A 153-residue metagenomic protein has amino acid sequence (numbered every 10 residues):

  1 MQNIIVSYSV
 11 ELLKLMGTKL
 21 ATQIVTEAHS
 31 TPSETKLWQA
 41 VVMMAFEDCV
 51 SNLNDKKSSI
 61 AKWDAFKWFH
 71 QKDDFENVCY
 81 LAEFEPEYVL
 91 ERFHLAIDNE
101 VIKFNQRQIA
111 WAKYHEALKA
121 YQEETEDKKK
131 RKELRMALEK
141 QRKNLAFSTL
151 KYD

Functional and structural regions predicted by a protein language model:
Q2-D153: Charged interaction scaffolds used for protein-protein
